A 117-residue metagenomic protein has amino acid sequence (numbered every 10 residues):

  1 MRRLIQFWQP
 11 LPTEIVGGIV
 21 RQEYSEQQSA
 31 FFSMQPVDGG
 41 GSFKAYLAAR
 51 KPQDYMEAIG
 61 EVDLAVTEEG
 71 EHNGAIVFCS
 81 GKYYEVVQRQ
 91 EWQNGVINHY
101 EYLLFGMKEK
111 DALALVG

Functional and structural regions predicted by a protein language model:
M1-E23: Active-site-proximal polar cores
T13, V20-G117: Short, conserved turn/kink motifs that form compact alpha/beta structural patches or helix kinks used as
